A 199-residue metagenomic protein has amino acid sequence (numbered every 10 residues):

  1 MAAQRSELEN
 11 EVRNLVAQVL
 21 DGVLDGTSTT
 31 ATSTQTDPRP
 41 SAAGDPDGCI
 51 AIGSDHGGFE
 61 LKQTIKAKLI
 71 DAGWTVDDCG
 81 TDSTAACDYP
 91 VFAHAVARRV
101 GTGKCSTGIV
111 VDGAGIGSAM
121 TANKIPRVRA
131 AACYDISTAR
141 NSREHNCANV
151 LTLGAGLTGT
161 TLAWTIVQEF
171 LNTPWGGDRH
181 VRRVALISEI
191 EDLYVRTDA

Functional and structural regions predicted by a protein language model:
A2-A3, E11-Q18, G22, G26-T27 (+3 more regions): C-terminal binding/interaction regions
T29-G53: Long amphipathic N-terminal alpha/beta scaffold segment
G48-S54, D78-C79, V110, L151-T152: Short glycine-rich or small-residue beta-strand-to-loop segments that form or flank ligand, phosphate, metal/Fe-S
A51-W74: Glycine-rich phosphate/diphosphate-binding loop of Rossmann-like nucleotide-binding domains
G73-V76, V128-D135: Short hydrophobic/aromatic-enriched beta-strand-loop microsegments
T75-A86: A short beta-strand-loop structural module common to alpha/beta enzyme folds
C87-T107: N-terminal small/polar loop signature for handling phosphorylated ligands or for N-terminal nucleophile
V110-A130: Compact, glycine-rich, soluble single-domain proteins
